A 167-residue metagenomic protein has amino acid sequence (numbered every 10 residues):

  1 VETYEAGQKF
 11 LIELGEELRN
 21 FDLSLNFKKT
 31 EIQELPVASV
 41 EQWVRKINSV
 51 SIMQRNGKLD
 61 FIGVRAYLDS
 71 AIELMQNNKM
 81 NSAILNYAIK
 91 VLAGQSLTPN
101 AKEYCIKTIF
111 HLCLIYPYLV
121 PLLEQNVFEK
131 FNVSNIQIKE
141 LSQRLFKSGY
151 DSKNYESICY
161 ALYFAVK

Functional and structural regions predicted by a protein language model:
Y4-I62: Polymerase palm active-site segment centered on the conserved acidic dipeptide of motif C
Q42-K167: Right-hand nucleic-acid polymerase module
